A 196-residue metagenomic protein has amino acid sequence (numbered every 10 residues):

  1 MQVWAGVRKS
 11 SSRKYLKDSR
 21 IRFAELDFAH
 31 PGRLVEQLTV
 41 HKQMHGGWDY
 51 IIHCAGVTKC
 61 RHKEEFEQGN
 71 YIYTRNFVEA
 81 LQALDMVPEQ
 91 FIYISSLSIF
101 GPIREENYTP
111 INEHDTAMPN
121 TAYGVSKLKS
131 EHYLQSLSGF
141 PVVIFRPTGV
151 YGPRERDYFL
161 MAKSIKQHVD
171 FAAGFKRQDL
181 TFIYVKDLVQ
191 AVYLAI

Functional and structural regions predicted by a protein language model:
G6-R13, F28: N-terminal Rossmann-fold cofactor-binding loop
E25-N76, P102: NAD(P)H-binding glycine-rich loop region in Rossmannoid oxidoreductase-like domains and their noncatalytic homologs
N70, N112, Y123-K127: Active-site YXXXK catalytic motif of short-chain dehydrogenase/reductase
R75-A122, V143: Conserved Rossmann-fold NAD(P)-dependent oxidoreductase catalytic core, especially the SDR/UDP-sugar
F100, V143-L160: Flexible, glycine-rich beta-alpha linker
M118-V143: Active-site Tyr-X1-5-Lys
T148-E155, F175-K186: Glycine-rich "substrate-gating" loop/helix at the edge of Rossmann-like oxidoreductase active sites
A162-D170, D179-I196: Alpha-helical substrate-binding/gating segment
